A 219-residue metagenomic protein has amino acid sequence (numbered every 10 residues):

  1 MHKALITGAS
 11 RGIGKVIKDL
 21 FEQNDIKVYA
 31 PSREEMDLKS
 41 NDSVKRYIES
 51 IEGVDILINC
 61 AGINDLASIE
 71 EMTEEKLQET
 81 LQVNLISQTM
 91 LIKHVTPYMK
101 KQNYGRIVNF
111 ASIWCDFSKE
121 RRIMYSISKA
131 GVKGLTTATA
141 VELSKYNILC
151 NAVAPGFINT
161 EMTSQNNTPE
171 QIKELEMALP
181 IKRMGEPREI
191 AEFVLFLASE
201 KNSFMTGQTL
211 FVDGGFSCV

Functional and structural regions predicted by a protein language model:
S10, K18: N-terminal Rossmann NAD(P)H-binding glycine-rich loop of SDR-like oxidoreductase domains
S68-I69, K76-L81, Q171, L175: Substrate-binding pocket helix/loop in short-chain dehydrogenase/reductase
I92, S128, T136: Active-site helix of classical SDR
P97, V141-E142, S203: Alpha-helical segment proximal to the catalytic Tyr-Lys
S112: Residue(s) in the substrate-gating loop at a strand-loop-helix junction that position the organic substrate next
S144, L149, M205-G207: Short, small/polar-rich loop/turn modules that mediate ligand/substrate recognition or access, typified
R183-V212, S217-C218: C-terminal substrate-recognition "lid" of short-chain dehydrogenase/reductases
